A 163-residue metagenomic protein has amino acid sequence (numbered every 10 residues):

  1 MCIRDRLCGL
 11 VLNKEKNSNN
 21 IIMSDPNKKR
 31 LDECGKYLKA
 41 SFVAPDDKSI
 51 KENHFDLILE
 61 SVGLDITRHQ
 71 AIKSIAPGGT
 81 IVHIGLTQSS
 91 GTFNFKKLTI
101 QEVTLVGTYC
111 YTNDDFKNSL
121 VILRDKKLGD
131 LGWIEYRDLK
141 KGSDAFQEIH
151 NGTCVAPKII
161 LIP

Functional and structural regions predicted by a protein language model:
R4-P45: Mid-domain Rossmann-like dinucleotide-binding core that forms the NAD(H)/NADP(H) cofactor-binding site
K16, N53, C154: Structured loop/turn residues at beta-strand edges in well-structured enzyme cores
N20, S41, T104, G132-E135: Conserved beta-strand segments of alpha/beta enzyme cores
S24-P26, S61, Y109: N-terminal Rossmann-fold cofactor-binding loop
D25, H69, N113, K117-P163: C-terminal hydrophobic helical "lid"/dimerization subdomain of Rossmann-like NAD(P)H-dependent oxidoreductases
A40-D46, Y136-K141: Short acidic-hydrophobic, aromatic-tinged amphipathic segments that line or gate anion-handling sites
S49-I58: A short acidic, Gly/Pro-enriched loop at the edge of an enzyme's catalytic core that lines a small-molecule cofactor
D65-D125, I162-P163: Glycine-rich phosphate-binding loop and adjacent beta-alpha segment of Rossmann(oid) nucleotide-cofactor-binding
